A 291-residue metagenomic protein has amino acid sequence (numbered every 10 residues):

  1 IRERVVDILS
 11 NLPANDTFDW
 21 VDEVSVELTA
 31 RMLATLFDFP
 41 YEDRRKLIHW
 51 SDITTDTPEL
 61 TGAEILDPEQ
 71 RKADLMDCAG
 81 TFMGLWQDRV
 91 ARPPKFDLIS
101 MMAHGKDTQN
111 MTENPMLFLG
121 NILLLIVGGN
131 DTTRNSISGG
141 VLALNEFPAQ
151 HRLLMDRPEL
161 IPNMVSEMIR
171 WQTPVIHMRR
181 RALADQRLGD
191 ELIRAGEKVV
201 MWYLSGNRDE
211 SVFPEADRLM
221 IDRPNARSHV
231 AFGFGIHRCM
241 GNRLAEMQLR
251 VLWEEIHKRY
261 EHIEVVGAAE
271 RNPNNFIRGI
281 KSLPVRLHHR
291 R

Functional and structural regions predicted by a protein language model:
I1-R291: Cytochrome P450
